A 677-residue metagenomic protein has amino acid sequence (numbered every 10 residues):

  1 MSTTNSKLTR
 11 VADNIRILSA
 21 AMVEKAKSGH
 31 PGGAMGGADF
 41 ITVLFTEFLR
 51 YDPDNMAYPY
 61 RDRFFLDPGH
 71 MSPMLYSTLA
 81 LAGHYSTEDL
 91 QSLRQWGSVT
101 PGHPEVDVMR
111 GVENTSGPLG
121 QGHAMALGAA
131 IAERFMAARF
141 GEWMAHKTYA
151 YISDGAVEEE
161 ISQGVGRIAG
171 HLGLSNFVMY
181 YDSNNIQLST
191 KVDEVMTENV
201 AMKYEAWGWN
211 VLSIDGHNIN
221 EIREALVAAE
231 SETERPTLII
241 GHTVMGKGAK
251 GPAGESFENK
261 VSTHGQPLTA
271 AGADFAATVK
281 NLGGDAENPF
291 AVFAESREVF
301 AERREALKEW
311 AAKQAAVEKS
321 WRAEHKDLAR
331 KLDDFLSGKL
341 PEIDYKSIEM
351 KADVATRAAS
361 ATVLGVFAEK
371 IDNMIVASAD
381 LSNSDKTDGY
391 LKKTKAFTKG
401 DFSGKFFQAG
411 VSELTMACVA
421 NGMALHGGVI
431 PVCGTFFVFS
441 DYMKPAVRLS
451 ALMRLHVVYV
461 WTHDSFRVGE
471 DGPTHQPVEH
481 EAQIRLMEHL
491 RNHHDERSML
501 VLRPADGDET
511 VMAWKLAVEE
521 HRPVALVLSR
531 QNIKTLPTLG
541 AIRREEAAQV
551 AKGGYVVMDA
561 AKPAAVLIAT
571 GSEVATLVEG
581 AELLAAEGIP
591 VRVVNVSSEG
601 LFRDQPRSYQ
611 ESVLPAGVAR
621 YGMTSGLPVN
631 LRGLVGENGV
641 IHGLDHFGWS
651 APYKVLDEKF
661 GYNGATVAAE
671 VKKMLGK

Functional and structural regions predicted by a protein language model:
M1-K147, E298, E302-V527, N532-I533 (+3 more regions): Thiamine diphosphate
L66-D67, S153, I214, S378 (+3 more regions): Small/polar loops that bind or transfer phosphate-bearing groups
Q95-D107, M125, I131, F135-A145 (+6 more regions): Thiamine diphosphate
G128, H146-E159: DG-centered beta-turn motif at the end of beta-strands
Y149, I375, V566-I568: Conserved beta-strand elements of the Class I
A150-Y151, M179, A377, Y621: Residue-level marker for buried hydrophobic side chains located in beta-strands that build the well-ordered beta-sheet
S153-A156, T243, L381, F436 (+1 more regions): Active-site metal-binding loops of divalent metal-dependent hydrolases
T278-A312: Non-catalytic, alpha-helical, charged scaffold/linker segments that couple or flank catalytic or architectural cores
